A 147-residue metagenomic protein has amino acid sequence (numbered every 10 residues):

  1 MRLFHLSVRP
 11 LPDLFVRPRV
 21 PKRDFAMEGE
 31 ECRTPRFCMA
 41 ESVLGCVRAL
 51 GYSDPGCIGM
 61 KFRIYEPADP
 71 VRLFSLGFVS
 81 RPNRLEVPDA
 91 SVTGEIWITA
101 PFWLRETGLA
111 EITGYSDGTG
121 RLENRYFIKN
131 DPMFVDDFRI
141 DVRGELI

Functional and structural regions predicted by a protein language model:
M1, V8-E30: Short aromatic-glycine-(Arg/Gly/Cys) micro-motifs in beta-strand/loop hairpins
M1-L3, K61: A residue-level signal for beta-strand positions that form part of recognition/binding surfaces within mature
F4-H5, Y65: Aromatic side chains
L6-R9, A40: Structured loops at beta-to-helix junctions and adjacent beta-edge loops in soluble globular domains
G29-F37, V43-I147: Conserved NAD+-utilizing ADP-ribose enzyme module
